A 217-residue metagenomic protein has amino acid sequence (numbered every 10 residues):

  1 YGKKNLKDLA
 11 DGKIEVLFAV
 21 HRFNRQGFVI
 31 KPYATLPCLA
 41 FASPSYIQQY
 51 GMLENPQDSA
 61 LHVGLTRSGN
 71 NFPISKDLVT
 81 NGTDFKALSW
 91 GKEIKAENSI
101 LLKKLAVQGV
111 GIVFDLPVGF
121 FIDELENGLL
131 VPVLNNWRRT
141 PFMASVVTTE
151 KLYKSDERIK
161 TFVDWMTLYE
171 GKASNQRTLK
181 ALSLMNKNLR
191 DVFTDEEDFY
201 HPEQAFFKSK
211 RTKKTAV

Functional and structural regions predicted by a protein language model:
Y1-R25: Central regulatory/effector-binding core of bacterial HTH transcription factors
G2-K3, A19-R22, A42-P44, N98 (+1 more regions): Beta->alpha turn/N-cap motifs
D11-L17, C38, V107-V113: Alpha-to-beta junction loops
G27-L65: Flexible hinge/capping segments at coil-to-helix
H62-F85: Secondary-structure junction motif
K86-P132, W137-R139, F206: Hydrophobic hinge/microswitch elements
F121-I122, N127, W137-V217: C-terminal effector-binding regulatory domain of bacterial HTH transcription factors
